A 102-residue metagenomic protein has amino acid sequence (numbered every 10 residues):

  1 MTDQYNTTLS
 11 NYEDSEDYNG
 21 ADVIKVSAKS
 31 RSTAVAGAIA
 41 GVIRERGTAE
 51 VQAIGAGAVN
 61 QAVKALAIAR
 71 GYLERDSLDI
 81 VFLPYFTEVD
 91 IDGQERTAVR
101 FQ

Functional and structural regions predicted by a protein language model:
M1-E16: Long, polar low-complexity intrinsically disordered regions
Y12-E13, I68-Y72, T87-V89: Intrinsically disordered, low-complexity boundary segments flanking structured domains
Y18-T48, N60-L66, R70: Conserved mixed alpha/beta catalytic, RNA-binding, or beta-rich assembly cores of soluble enzyme, regulatory
K29, A56, T87-V89: Generic structural motif
A56-F82: Short, hydrophobic/π-rich interface segment
E74, L78-Q102: C-terminal edge-of-domain segments
